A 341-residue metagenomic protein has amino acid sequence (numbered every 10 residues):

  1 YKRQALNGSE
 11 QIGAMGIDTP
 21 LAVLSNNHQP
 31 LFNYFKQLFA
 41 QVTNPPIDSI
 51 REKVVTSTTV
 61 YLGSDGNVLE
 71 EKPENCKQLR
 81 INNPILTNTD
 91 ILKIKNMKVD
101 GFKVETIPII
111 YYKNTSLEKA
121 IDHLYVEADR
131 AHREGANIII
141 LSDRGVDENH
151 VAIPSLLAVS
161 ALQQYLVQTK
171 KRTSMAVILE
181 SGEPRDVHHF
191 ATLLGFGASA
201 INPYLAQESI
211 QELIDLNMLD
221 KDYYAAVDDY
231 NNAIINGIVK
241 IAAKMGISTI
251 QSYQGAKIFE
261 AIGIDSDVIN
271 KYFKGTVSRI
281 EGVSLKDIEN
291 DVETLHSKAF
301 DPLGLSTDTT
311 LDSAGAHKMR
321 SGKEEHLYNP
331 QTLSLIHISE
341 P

Functional and structural regions predicted by a protein language model:
Y1-Q4, I336-P341: Residue-level detector of conserved catalytic or cofactor/ligand-binding positions in enzyme active sites
K2-C76: Extended, highly charged clamp/arch subdomains and adjacent linkers that form or line substrate-binding channels
E10-G16, T106, N137-S142, S209-M218 (+5 more regions): Short acidic (Asp/Glu) and glycine-rich catalytic loops that position anionic groups and cofactors
H28-F32, I91, D100, V104 (+5 more regions): Alpha-helix initiation and N-capping motif
Q37-D48, N67, R130-N137, K240-Q251 (+3 more regions): Intrinsically disordered or highly flexible coil/loop and linker segments, enriched in small and charged/polar residues
Q41-N44, R51-H123, E127-R133: Active-site cores of enzymes that catalyze phosphoryl transfer or operate on phosphate-rich substrates
F102-I247, E260, D265, D291: Glycine-rich phosphate/ribose-binding loops and adjacent secondary-structure elements that form binding surfaces
Q254-S339: Active-site loops and adjacent core secondary-structure elements that bind or stabilize anionic groups
